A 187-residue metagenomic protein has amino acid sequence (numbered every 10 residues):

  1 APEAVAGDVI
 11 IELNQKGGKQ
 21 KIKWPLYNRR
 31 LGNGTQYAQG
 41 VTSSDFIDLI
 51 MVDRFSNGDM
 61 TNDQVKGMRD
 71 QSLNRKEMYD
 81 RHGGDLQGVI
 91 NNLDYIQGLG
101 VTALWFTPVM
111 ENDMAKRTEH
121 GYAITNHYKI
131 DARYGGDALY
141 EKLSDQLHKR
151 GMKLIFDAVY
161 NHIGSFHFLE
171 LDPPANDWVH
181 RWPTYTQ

Functional and structural regions predicted by a protein language model:
A1-G40: Extended acidic/polar, glycine-enriched regions that form or flank non-catalytic beta-rich accessory modules
D45, D53-Q187: Substrate-binding/active-site clefts of carbohydrate-active enzymes
